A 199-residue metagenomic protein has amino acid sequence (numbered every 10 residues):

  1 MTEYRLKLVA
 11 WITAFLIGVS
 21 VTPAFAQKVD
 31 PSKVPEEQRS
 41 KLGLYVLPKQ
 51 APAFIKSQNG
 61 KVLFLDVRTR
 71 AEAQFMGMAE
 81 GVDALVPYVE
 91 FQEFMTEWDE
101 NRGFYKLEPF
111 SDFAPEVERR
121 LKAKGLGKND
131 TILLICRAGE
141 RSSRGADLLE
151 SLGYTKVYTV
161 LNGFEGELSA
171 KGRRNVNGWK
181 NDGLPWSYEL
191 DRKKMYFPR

Functional and structural regions predicted by a protein language model:
M1-I12: Bacterial N-terminal signal peptides that target proteins for export
A10-S20: Bacterial N-terminal signal peptides
A24-N59, Q74-T131, S142-R199: Rhodanese-like catalytic fold shared by cysteine-dependent sulfurtransferases and DSP/PTP-type phosphatases
L63-R68, V86: Short hydrophobic beta-strand that contains or immediately precedes a catalytic carboxylate
A71: Glycine-rich nucleotide phosphate-binding loop and flanking beta-alpha elements of Rossmann-like dinucleotide-binding
I135: Short, surface-exposed ligand- or partner-binding patches at beta-edge/loop junctions that are enriched in aromatics
G139: Conserved G/P- and acidic residue-centered "switch" motifs that form tight phosphate/ATP-binding loops in soluble
